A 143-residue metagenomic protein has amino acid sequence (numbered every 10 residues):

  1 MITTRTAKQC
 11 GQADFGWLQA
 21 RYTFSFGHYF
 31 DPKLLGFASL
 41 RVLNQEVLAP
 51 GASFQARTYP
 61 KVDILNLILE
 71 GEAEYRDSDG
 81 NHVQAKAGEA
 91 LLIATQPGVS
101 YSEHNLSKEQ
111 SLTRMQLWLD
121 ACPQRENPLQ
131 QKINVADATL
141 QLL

Functional and structural regions predicted by a protein language model:
T4-D14, Q19-D31, S39-Y59, L69-E74 (+3 more regions): Conserved short histidine dyad/triad with adjacent acidic residue
E74-S78, L106: A generic structural motif
D79-T95, D137-A138: Short acidic-glycine-tyrosine-enriched beta hairpin
T95-R125: Ligand-binding loop in jelly-roll beta-barrel domains
E126-Q131: Short, charged, solvent-exposed linker or helix-capping segments at domain edges/interfaces that act as flexible hinges
N134-L143: A mid-sequence, solvent-exposed acidic-amphipathic segment
